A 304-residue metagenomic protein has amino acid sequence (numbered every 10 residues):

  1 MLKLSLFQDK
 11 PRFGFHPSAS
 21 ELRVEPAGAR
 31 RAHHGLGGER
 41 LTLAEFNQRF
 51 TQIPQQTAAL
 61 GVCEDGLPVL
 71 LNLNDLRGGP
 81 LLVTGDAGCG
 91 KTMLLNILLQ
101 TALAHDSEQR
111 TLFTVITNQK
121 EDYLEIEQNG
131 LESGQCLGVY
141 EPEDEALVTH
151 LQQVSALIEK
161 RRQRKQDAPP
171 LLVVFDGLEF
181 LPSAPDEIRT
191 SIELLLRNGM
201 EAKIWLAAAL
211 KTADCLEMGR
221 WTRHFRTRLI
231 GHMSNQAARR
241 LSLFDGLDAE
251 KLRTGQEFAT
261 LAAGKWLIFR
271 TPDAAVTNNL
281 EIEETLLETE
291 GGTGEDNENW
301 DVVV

Functional and structural regions predicted by a protein language model:
M1-F7: Long terminal accessory regions outside catalytic cores
L6, R12-P17, E21-V24, R30-M233 (+6 more regions): P-loop NTPase catalytic phosphate-binding loop
N235-F244: Conserved AAA+ ATPase core "coupling" helix
F244-G255: Conserved AAA+ ATPase "sensor/coupling" helix adjacent to the nucleotide-binding pocket
K265: Acidic, divalent-metal-coordinating active-site segment for phosphoryl/phosphodiester hydrolysis, typified by short
